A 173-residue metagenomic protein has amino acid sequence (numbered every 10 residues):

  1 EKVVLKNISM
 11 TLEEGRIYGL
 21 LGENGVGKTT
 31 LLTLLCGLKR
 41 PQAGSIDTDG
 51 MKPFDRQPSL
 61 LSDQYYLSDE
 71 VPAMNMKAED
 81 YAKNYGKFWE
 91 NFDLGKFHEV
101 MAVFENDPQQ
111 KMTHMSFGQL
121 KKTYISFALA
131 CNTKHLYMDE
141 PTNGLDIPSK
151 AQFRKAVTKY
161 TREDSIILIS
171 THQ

Functional and structural regions predicted by a protein language model:
L21-E23: The feature captures the beta-strand-to-loop junction immediately N-terminal to the Walker
C36: Helix-to-loop junction immediately C-terminal to a conserved catalytic motif
G44-D55, S59-L60: Conserved ABC transporter NBD signature motif
P58, Y65-T123: ABC-family P-loop ATPase nucleotide-binding domains
L136-E140, L145: Catalytic Walker B motif of ABC-type/P-loop ATPase nucleotide-binding domains
